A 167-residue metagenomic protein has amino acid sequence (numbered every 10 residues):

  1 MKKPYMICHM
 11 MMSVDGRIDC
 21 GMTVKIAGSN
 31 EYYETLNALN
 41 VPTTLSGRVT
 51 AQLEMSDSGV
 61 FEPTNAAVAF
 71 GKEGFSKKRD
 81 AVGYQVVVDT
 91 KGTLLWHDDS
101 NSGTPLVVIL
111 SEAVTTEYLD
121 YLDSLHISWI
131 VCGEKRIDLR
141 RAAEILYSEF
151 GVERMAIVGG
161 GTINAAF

Functional and structural regions predicted by a protein language model:
M1, A166-F167: Short, surface-exposed loop and linker segments with low hydrophobicity and enrichment for Pro/Ser/Thr
K3-V14, D19-E149: Active-site ligand-binding patch in enzyme domains
S46-R48, V158-G161: Glycine-rich beta-strand-to-loop/alpha-helix junction loops that act as flexible
L53, N164-A165: Short glycine-rich, flexible loops that bind phosphorylated cofactors or substrates
L110, M155, G159-G160: Small/polar loops that bind or transfer phosphate-bearing groups
D120, A165-A166: Alpha-helical elements of the RecA-like P-loop NTPase motor core of helicases
R140-A143, G160-N164: A short, acidic, amphipathic alpha-helical segment used as a generic capping/interface helix at domain edges
V152: Ligand-binding grooves and catalytic loops that recognize ribose/phosphate and carbohydrate rings, and esterified lipid
